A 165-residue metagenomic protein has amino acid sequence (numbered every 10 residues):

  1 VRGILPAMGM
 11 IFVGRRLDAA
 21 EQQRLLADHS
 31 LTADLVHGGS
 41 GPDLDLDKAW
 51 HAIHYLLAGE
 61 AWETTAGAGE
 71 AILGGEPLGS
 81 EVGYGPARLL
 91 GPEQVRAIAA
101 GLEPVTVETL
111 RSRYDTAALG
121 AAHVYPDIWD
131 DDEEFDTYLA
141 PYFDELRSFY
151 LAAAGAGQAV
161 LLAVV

Functional and structural regions predicted by a protein language model:
V1-P141, E145-S148: Acidic (Asp/Glu-rich) sequence patches and key acidic residues that form negatively charged surfaces used
Y138, Y142-V165: C-terminal or internal capping secondary-structure element at the end of a domain, subdomain, or sheet
